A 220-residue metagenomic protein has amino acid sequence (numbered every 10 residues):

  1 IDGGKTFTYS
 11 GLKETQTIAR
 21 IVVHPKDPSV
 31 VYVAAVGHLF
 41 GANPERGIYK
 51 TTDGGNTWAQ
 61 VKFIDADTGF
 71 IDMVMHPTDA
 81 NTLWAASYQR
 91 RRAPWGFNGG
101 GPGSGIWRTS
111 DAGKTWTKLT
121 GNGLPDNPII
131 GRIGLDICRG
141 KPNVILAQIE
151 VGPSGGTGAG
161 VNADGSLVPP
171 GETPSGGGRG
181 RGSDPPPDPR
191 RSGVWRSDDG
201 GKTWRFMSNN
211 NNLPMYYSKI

Functional and structural regions predicted by a protein language model:
I1-I220: Beta-propeller blade termini and top-face loops
